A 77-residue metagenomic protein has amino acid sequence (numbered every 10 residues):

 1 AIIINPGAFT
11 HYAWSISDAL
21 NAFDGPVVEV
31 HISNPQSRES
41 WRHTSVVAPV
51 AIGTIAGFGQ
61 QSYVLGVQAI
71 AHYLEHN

Functional and structural regions predicted by a protein language model:
A1-Q36: Mid-chain, well-packed structural core segment of small domains
F9-Y12, W41, F58, Y63: Aromatic side chains
A22, V47-P49, L74: Short, low-complexity, polar/charged sequence segments that are solvent-exposed and flexible
I32-V46: Mobile beta-alpha loop/short-helix "lid" or hinge segments that flank ligand
R42-Q60: Short beta-strand elements at the ligand-binding edges of bilobed clamshell
A56-N77: A charged, well-structured terminal subsegment
